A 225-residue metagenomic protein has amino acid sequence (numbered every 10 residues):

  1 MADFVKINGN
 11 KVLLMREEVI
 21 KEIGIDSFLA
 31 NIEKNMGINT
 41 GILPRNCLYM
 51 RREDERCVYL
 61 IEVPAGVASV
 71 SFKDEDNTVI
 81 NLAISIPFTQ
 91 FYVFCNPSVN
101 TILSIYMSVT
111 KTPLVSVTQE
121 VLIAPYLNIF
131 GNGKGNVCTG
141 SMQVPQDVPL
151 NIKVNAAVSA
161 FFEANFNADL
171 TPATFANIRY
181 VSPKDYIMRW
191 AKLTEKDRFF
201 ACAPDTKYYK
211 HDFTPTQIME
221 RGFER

Functional and structural regions predicted by a protein language model:
D3-V148: Compact alpha/beta protein-protein interaction domains typified by the UBC
F4, V117-R225: Domain-scale recognition of soluble eukaryotic interaction modules
